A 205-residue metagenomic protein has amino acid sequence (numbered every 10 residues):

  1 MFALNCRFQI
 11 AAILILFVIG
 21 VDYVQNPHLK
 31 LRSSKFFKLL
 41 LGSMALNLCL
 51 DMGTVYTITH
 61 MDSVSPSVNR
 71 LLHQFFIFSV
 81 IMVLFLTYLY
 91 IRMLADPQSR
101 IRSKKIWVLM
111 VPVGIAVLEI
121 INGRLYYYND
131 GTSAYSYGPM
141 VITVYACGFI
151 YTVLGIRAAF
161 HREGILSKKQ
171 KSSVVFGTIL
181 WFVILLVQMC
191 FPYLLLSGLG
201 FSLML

Functional and structural regions predicted by a protein language model:
F2-I13, A116-R157, I184, Q188-S197: Extracellular-loop-to-transmembrane junctions of the mid-late helices
R7-L89, I106-R124, V174-M189: Hydrophobic alpha-helical transmembrane segments of multi-pass membrane proteins
F17-Y23, L86-Y90, Y145-L166: Alpha-helical transmembrane segments in multipass membrane proteins, preferentially the mid-helix core
H28, T57, D62, A95-S99 (+4 more regions): Membrane-interfacial segments
H60, S65, I91, N129 (+1 more regions): Short alpha-helical linear motifs
F85-R100: Class A GPCR helix-loop hinge within the 7TM core
Q98-K105, A134-M140, R157-I179: Membrane-helix boundary/juxtamembrane motif in polytopic membrane proteins
E163-L205: Interfacial "cap-and-anchor" motif at the non-cytosolic start of specific transmembrane alpha-helices
